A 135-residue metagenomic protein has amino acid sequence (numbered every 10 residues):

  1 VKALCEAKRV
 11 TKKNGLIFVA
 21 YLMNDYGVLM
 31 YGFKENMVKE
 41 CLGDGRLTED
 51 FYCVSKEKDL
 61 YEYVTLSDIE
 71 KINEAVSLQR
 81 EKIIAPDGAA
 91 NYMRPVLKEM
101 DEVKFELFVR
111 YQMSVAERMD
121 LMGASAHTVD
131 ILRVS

Functional and structural regions predicted by a protein language model:
V1, Y26-M30, A89-R94: Short catalytic/ligand-binding loop motif for oxyanion handling, primarily in non-cytosolic enzymes, centered on
K2-L16: A short glycine-rich, Lys/Arg-flanked "PGG" loop and its adjoining helix->strand segment in the class I
K2-L4, G32-N36, L97-K98: Short, glycine/charged-enriched secondary-structure capping and boundary segments
L16-R46: Conserved class I S-adenosyl-L-methionine
G45-C53: Short, flexible, basic/aromatic active-site loop/helix in glycosyltransferases
Y52-D68: Acceptor-substrate binding/catalytic loop of class I
L66-I84, V109: A SAM-dependent methyltransferase catalytic signature shared across enzymes that methylate proteins
K82-S135: A C-terminal cap/extension of S-adenosyl-L-methionine-dependent methyltransferases that defines the acceptor-substrate
